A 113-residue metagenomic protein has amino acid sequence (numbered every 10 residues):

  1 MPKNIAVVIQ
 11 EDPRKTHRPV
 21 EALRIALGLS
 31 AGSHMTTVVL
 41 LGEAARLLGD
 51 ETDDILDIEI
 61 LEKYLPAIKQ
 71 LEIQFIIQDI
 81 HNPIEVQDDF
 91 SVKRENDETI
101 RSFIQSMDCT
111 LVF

Functional and structural regions predicted by a protein language model:
N4, H34-T37, Q74: Residues at the starts of beta-strands that form the adenosine-phosphate
A6-V20, A45-D53: Short, glycine-rich nucleotide/cofactor-binding loops
P19-V38: Histidine-anchored nucleotide/phosphate-binding helix
L41-R46, I80-N82: Short beta-alpha junction loops
D54-H81: A glycine-rich helix N-cap at a beta->alpha junction
F75, T110-L111: Short, well-ordered beta-strand core segments
D88-E98: Active-site regions of enzymes building and remodeling cell-envelope glycoconjugates
M107: An anion/phosphate-binding loop that grips the pyrophosphate of nucleotide cofactors and donors
